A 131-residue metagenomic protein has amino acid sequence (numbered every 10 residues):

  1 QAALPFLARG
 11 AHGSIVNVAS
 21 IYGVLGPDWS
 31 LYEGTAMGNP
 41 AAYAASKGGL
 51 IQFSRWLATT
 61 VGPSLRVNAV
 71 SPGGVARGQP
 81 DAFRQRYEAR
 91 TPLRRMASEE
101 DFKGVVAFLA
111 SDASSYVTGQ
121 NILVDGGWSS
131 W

Functional and structural regions predicted by a protein language model:
Q1, S54-R55, K103-V106, A110: Short-chain dehydrogenase/reductase
A8-H12, V16-G62, G74-V75: Catalytic loop of short-chain dehydrogenase/reductase
H12, G62-R66, V117-G119: Short, small/polar-rich loop/turn modules that mediate ligand/substrate recognition or access, typified
V16, V67-V70, G119, V124: Hydrophobic structural elements of the Rossmann-like NAD(P)H-binding subdomain that define the short-chain
P27, G34-A36, A107, T118-W131: Short C-terminal tail/terminal secondary-structure segment of NAD(P)H-dependent dehydrogenase/reductase domains
P27-A36, A69-T91, D101, W131: A glycine/serine/threonine-rich, flexible loop-to-helix segment that serves as the NAD(P) cofactor-binding "lid"
T91-F102, A113: A conserved structural motif in NAD(P)-dependent oxidoreductases
